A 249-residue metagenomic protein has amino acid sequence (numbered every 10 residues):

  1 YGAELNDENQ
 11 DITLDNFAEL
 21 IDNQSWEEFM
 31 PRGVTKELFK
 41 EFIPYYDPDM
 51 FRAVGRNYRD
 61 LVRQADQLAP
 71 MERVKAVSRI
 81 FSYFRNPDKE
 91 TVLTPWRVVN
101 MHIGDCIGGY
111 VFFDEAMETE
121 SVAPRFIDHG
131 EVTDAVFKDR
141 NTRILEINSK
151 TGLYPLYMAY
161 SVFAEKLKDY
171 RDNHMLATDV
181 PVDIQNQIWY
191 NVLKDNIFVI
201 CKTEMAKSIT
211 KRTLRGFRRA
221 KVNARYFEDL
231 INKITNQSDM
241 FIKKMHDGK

Functional and structural regions predicted by a protein language model:
Y1-K249: SAM-dependent methyltransferase catalytic region
